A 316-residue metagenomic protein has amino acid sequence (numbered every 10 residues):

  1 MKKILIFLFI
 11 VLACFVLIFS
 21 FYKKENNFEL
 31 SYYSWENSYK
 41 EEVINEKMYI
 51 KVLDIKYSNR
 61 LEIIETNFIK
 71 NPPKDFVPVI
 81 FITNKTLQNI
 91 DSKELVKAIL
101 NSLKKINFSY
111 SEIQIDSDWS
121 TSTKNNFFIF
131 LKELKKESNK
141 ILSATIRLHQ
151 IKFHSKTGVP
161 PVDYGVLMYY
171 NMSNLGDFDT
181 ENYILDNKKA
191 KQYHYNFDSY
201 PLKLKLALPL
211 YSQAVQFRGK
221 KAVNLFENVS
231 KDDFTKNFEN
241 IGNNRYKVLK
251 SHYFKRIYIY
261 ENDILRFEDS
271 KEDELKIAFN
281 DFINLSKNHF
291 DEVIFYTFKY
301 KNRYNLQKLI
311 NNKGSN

Functional and structural regions predicted by a protein language model:
L5-F19: Hydrophobic membrane-insertion alpha-helices, especially the h-region of bacterial N-terminal signal peptides
I18-N27: Aromatic-capped interface at the extracytoplasmic side of an N-terminal signal-anchor transmembrane helix
F28-S34, V52-L167: Chitinase-like catalytic core of GlcNAc-active glycosidases
M48, I115, G165, L206 (+1 more regions): Conserved, mostly hydrophobic/aromatic
E62, S92-S102, F127-K132, E181-Y193 (+2 more regions): Well-ordered, non-membrane alpha-helical segments in soluble/globular domains
K105-S109, E137, Q192-L204, L275-V293: A structural motif corresponding to the C-terminal end of an alpha-helix and its immediate exit/capping segment
K132-K231: Substrate-binding surface in catalytic domains of secreted glycosidases
G219-N316: Substrate-binding cleft of secreted/luminal carbohydrate-active enzymes
